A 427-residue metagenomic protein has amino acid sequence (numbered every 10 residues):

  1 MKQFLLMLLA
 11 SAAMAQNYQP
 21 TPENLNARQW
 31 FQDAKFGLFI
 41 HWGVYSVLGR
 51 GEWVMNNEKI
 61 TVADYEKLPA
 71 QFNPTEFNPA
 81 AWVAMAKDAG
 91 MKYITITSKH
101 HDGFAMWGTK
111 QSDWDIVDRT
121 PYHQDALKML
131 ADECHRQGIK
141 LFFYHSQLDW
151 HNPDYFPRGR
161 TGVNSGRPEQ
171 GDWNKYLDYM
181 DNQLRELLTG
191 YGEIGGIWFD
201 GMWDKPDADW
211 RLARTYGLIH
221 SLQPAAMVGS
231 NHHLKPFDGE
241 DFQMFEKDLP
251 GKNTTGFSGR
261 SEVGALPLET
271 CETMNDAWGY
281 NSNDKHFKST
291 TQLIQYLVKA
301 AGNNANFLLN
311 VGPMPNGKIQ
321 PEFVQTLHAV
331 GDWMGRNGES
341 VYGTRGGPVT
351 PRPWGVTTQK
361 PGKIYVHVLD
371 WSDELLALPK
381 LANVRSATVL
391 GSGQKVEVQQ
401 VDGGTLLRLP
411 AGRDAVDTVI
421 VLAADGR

Functional and structural regions predicted by a protein language model:
M1-F4, A86: Positively charged n-region of N-terminal signal peptides that target proteins for export
Q3-A12: Sec-dependent N-terminal signal peptides
Q16-R427: Mature catalytic domains of secreted/periplasmic carbohydrate-active enzymes
